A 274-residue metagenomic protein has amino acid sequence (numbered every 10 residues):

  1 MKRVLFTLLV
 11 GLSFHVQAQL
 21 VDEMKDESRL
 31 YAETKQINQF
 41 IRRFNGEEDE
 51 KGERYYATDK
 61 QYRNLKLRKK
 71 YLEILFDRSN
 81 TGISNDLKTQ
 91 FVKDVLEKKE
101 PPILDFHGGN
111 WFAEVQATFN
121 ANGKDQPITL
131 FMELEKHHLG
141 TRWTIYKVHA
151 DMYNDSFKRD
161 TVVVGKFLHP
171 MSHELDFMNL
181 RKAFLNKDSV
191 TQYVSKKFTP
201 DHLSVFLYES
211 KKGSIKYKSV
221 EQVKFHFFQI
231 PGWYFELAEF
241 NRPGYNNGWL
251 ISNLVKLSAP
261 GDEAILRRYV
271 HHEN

Functional and structural regions predicted by a protein language model:
M1-Y31: Bacterial Sec-dependent N-terminal signal peptides
V4, K218-V220: Residue-level detector of intrinsically disordered/flexible regions characterized by low predicted structural confidence
L20-F91, S156-E209: Core segments of small alpha/beta cavity-forming domains
K25-G46, F106-K158: Long, acidic/polar, low-complexity amphipathic helices and coiled-coil-like
Y55-G140: Short N-terminal edge-element motif at the start of the domain
L104-F106, K216-K218, F240-R242: Short, exposed beta-strand/loop patches in secreted or surface proteins that constitute
D125-K182, D188-S189, K224-N274: Short beta-strand edge/turn micro-motifs at domain boundaries
G213, V220-Q222: Long, ordered, amphipathic alpha-helical scaffolds
